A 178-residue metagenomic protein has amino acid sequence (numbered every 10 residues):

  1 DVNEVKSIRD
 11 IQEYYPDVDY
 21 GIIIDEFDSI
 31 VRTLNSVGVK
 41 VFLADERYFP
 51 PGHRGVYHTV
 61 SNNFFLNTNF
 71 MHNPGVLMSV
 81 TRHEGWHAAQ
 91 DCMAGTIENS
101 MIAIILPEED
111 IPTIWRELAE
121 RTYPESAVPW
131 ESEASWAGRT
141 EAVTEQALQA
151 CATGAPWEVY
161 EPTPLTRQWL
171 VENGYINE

Functional and structural regions predicted by a protein language model:
D1-V60: Auxiliary, metal-adjacent structural segments of Zn-dependent hydrolase domains
D25, S29, V76, V80 (+2 more regions): Extracytoplasmic/secreted proteins, especially bacterial periplasmic and envelope-associated proteins
V37, N99-E178: Metalloprotease/metallohydrolase-associated module, dominated by Zn2+-dependent proteases
D45-R47, T68-F70, C92-G95: A mature extracytoplasmic/lumenal domain signature
R54-N63, E108-I114: Short alpha-helical hairpin
F64-T81: Short pre-active-site segment immediately N-terminal to the catalytic Zn-binding motif
F65, A88-Q90, W136: Structural recognition of the beta-strand scaffold that forms the well-ordered cores of secreted hydrolase catalytic
G85-I102: Catalytic Zn2+-binding segment of zinc metalloproteases
